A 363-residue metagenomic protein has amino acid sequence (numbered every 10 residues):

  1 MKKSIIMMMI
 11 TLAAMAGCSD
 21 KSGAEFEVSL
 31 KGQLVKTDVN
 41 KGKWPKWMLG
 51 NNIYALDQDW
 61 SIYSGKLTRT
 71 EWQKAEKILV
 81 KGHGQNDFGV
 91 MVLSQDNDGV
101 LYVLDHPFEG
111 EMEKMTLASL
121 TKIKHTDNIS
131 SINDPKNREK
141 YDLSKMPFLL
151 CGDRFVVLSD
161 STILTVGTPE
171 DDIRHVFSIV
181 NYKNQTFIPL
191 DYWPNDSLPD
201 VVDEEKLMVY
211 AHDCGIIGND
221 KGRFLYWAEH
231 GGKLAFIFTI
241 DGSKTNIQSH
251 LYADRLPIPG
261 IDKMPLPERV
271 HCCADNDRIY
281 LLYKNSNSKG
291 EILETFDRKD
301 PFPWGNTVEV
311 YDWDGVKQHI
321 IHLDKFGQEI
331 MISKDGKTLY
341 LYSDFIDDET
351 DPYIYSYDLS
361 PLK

Functional and structural regions predicted by a protein language model:
M15-G17: C-terminal motif of bacterial Sec signal peptides marking the signal peptidase cleavage site
K21-K41: A short helix->beta-strand "capping" segment at the edge of beta-propeller domains
L34-I62, Y280-K284, G290: Beta-strand-rich domains and repeat architectures in extracellular enzymes and scaffolds, especially beta-propellers
G42-M48, M91-N97, C151-D160, K206-K221 (+2 more regions): Structural signature of eukaryotic scaffold interfaces centered on beta-propeller domains
E76-F88, N128-F148, T186-V209, T245-M264 (+1 more regions): Surface-exposed loop and turn segments in beta-propeller and other repeat-based domains that flank or scaffold
E109-E111, T165-P169, L282-P303, D344-Y355: Short, conserved, GDST-rich strand-edge loop motifs in beta-rich repeat architectures
E113-D160, V166: Asp-box/WD-like beta-propeller blade repeats and closely related beta-sheet repeat scaffolds
T116-K124, H175-K183, F296-V316, I354-L362: Beta-propeller blade signature
